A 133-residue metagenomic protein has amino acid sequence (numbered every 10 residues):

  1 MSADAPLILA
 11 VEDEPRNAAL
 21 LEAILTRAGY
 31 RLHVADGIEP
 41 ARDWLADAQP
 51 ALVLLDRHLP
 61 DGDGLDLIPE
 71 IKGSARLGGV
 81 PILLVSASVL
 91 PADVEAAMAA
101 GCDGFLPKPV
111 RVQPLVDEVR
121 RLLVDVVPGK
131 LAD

Functional and structural regions predicted by a protein language model:
E12: Conserved acidic carboxylate
R16, G37, D63-D66: Acidic catalytic/metal-coordinating carboxylates
A19-R27: Charged docking surfaces used in two-component/phosphorelay signaling
V34-L52: Acidic, metal-coordinating helix/loop segments flanking the phosphotransfer/catalytic sites of two-component signaling
D56, S86: Active-site residues of response regulator receiver
P60, G78, L90: The feature encodes the CheY-like receiver
D66, V89-G104, D117: Alpha4 helix (beta4-alpha4-beta5 surface) of REC/receiver domains from two-component response regulators
V110-V119: C-terminal output helix
